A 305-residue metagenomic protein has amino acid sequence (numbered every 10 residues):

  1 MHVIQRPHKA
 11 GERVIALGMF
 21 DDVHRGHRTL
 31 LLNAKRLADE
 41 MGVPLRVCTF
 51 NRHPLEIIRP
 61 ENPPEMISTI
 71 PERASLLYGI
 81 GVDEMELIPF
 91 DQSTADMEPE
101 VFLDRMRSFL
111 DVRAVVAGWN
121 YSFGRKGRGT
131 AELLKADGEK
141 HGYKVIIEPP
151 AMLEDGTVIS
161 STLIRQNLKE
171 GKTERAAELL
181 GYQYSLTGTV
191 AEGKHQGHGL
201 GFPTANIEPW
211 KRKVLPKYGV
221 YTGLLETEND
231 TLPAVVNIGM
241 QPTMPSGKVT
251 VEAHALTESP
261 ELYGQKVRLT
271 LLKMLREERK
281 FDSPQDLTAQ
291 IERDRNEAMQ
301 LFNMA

Functional and structural regions predicted by a protein language model:
H2-I4, M85-L87, K144-E148: General small-molecule cofactor/ligand-binding pocket signal
R6-T69: N-terminal catalytic cores of NTP/NDP-binding nucleotidyl/phosphoryl-transfer enzymes
K9-E12, Q92-A95, M152-G156: A short acidic, often aromatic-flanked loop/helix-cap motif at beta-alpha or helix-coil junctions that lines enzyme
H24, L77, V115, A176 (+2 more regions): Residue-level signal for inorganic ion chemistry
E56-H141: N-terminal Rossmann-like or analogous alpha/beta NTP/dinucleotide-binding catalytic cores that position adenine
G138-N237: Glycine-rich, Lys/Arg-enriched anion-binding loops that position phosphate/diphosphate groups for phosphoryl
G193-A305: Phosphate/ribose-recognition catalytic cores of enzymes acting on nucleotide-derived substrates
